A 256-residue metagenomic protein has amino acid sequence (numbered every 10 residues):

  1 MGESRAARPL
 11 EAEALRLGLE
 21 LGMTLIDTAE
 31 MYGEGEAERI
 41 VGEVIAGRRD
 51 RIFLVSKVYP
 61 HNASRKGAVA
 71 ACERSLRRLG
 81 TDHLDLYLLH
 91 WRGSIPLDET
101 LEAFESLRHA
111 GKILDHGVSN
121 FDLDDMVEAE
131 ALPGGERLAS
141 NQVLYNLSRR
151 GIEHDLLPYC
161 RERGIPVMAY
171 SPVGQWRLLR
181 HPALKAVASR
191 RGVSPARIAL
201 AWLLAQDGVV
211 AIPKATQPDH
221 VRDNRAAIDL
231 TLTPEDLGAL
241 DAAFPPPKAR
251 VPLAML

Functional and structural regions predicted by a protein language model:
M1-I52, I165, M255-L256: N-terminal binding-site loop/beta-alpha segment at the start of enzyme catalytic domains that lines or forms
M1-P9, S56-K66, H90, I95: Active-site mouth loops of central-metabolism enzymes
R5-G18, S64-L79, M126-V127: Short, acidic/polar
L19-E20, G42-D50, E73-D82, E105-R108 (+2 more regions): Acidic (Asp/Glu)-rich catalytic clusters
I26, L84, H116: Glycine-centered flexible beta-alpha turn that most often forms the glycine-rich phosphate-binding loop
R51-A63, L86-H90, N120-L123, V143-Y145: A short, structured active-site edge motif that brings together acidic residues
L79-I95: Active-site groove signature of glycoside hydrolases
R92-L256: Beta/alpha (TIM)-barrel catalytic core signal, keyed to glycine-rich beta->alpha loops juxtaposed to Asp/Glu that bind
